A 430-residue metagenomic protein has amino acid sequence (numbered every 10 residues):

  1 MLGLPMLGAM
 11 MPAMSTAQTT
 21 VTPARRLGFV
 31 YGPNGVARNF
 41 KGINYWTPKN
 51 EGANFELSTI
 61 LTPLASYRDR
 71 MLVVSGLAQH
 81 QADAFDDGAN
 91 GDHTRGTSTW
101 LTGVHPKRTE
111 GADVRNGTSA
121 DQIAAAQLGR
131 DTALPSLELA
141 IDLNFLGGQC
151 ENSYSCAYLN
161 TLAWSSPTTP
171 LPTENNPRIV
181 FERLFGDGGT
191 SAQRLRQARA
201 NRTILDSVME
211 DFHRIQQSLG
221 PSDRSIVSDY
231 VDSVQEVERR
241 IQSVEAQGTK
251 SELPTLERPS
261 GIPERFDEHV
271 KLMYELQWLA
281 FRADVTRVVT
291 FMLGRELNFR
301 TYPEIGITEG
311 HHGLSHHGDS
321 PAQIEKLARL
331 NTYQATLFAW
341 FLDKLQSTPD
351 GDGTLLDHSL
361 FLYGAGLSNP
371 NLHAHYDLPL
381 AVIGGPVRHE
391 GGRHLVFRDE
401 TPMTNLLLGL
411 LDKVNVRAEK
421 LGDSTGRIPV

Functional and structural regions predicted by a protein language model:
M1-V430: Ligand-binding pockets and gating/stacking loops
